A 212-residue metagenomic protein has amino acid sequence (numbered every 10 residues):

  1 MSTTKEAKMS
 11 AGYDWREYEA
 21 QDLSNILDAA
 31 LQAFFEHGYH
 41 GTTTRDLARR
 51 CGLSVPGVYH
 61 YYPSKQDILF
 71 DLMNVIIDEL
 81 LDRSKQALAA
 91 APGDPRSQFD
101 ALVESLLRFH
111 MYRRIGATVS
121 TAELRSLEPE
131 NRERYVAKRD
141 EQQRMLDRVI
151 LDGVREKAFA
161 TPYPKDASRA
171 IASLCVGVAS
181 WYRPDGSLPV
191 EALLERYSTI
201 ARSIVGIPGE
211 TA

Functional and structural regions predicted by a protein language model:
M1-Q21, Q32, G209-A212: N-terminal intrinsically disordered/low-complexity leader segments
S10, D14, Q21, N25 (+2 more regions): Helix-turn-helix
E19, L27, L69, M73 (+5 more regions): Amphipathic, non-transmembrane alpha-helical scaffold segments
D22-L31, L47, L72-S84, L146: Generic hydrophobic, amphipathic alpha-helix propensity
I26-F34, L106, A201: Short hydrophobic clusters on alpha-helical segments that form packing/core surfaces in small helical domains
D71, K85-I115, S168-I171, E210-T211: Hydrophobic alpha-helical connector segments
D78-K85, E130-R155, K165-R169: Amphipathic alpha-helical packing segments from all-alpha helical-bundle domains
A117-A122, R132, V154-I200, P208-A212: Hydrophobic/aromatic-rich alpha-helical bundle segments in the mid-to-C-terminal region
